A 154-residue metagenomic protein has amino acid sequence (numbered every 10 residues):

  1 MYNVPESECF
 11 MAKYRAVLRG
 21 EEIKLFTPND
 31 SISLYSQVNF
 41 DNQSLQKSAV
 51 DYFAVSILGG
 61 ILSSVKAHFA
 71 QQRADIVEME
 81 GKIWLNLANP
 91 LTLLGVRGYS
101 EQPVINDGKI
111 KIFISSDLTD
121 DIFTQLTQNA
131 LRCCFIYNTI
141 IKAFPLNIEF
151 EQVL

Functional and structural regions predicted by a protein language model:
M1-V55, K66-L154: Extended beta-strand/beta-hairpin segments
G60-I61: Alpha-helical metal-binding/catalytic segments enriched in His/Glu/Asp
